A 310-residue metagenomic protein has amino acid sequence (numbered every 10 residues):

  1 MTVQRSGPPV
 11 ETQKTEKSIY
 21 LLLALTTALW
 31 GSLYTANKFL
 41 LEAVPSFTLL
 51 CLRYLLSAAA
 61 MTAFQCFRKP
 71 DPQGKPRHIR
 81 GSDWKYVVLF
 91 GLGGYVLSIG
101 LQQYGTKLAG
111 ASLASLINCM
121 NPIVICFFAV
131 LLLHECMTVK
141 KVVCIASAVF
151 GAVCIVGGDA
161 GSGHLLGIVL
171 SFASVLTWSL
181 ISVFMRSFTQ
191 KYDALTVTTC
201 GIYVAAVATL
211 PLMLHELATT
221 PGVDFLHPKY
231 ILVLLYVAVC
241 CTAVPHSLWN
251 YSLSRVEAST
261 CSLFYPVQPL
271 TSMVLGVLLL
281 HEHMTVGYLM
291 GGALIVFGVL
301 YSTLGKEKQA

Functional and structural regions predicted by a protein language model:
T2-C51, A160-S187, V207-T209, A310: Glycine-/small-residue-enriched transmembrane alpha-helix faces in small-molecule transporters and effluxers
T15-Y20, A43-F47, C51, I79-W84 (+4 more regions): Juxtamembrane helix-entry segments on the extracytoplasmic side of multipass membrane proteins
A28-G31, T35, T62, G91-V96 (+8 more regions): Hydrophobic/small/kink-forming positions within alpha-helical transmembrane segments of polytopic membrane proteins
L29, L33-Y34, T62-A114, N118 (+2 more regions): Specific transmembrane alpha-helical segments of multi-pass solute transporters/efflux pumps, especially DMT/EamA
L33, L56-A60, I117-L131, A146-S147 (+4 more regions): Alpha-helical transmembrane segments of compact multi-pass small-molecule transporters, enriched in specific families
F47, M61, I125-C126, L131 (+3 more regions): Transmembrane alpha-helical segments that form core, pore/gating elements of small-molecule transporters/exporters
L50-L52, L113-M120, F184-V207, A238-L278: Helix-helix packing/entry segments at the starts of transmembrane helices
M61, F128, M137-G157, V175-L176 (+3 more regions): Hydrophobic transmembrane alpha-helices of multi-pass small-molecule transport proteins
